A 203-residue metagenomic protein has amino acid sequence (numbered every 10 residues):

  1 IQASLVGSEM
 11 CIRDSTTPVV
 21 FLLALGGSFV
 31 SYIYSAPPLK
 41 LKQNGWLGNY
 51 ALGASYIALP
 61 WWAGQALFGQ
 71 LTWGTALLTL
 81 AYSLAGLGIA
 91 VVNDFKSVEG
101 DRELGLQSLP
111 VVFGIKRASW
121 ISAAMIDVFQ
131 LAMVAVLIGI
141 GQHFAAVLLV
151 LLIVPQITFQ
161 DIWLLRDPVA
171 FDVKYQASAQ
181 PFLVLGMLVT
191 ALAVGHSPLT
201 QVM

Functional and structural regions predicted by a protein language model:
I1-D14: Single conserved hydrophobic/aromatic residue that forms the stacking wall/gate of nucleotide- or nucleobase-binding
G7, A24, S28, T79 (+3 more regions): Residues within membrane-spanning alpha-helices of integral membrane proteins, especially the hydrophobic core/packing
R13-L22, L59-L80, A132-A145, A191-M203: Helix-coil boundary and interhelical linker segments in multi-pass alpha-helical membrane proteins
L22-G26, Q43-N44: Hydrophobic alpha-helical membrane segments of integral membrane proteins
G26-P38, I57-A58, L80-K96, I153-W163: Transmembrane alpha-helical segments that form the membrane-embedded catalytic/substrate-channel core of multi-pass
Y32-A58, V98-A123, D161-L192: Interhelical loop and helix-boundary elements at the membrane-water interface of polytopic inner-membrane proteins
L52-V98, K116-Q130, V202: Functional transmembrane core segments of multi-pass inner-membrane proteins
V128, I138-M203: Extended hydrophobic alpha-helices typical of membrane-associated regions
